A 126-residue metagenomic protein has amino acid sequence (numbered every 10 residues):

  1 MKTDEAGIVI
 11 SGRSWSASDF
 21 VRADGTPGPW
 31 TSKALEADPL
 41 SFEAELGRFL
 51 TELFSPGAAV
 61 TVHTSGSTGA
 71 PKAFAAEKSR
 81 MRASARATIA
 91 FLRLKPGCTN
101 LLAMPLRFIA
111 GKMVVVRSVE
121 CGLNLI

Functional and structural regions predicted by a protein language model:
M1-E36, S84-L101: Conserved ATP-dependent adenylate/AMP-binding module captured primarily in the ANL superfamily
K33-E45: Short, Lys/Arg-enriched anionic-surface-contact patches
A44, R48, R82-R86, M113: Short, contiguous clusters of charged residues that form electrostatic/catalytic patches at enzyme active sites, used
A44-V62, P96-G97: Conserved pre-ATP/AMP-binding loop-to-beta segment of ANL
L53, A70-P71, M104: Generic anion/oxyanion-binding catalytic loop in active/binding sites
A59-R86, R93: Conserved AMP-binding A3 loop
K78-A83, T99-I126: AMP-binding/adenylate-forming
